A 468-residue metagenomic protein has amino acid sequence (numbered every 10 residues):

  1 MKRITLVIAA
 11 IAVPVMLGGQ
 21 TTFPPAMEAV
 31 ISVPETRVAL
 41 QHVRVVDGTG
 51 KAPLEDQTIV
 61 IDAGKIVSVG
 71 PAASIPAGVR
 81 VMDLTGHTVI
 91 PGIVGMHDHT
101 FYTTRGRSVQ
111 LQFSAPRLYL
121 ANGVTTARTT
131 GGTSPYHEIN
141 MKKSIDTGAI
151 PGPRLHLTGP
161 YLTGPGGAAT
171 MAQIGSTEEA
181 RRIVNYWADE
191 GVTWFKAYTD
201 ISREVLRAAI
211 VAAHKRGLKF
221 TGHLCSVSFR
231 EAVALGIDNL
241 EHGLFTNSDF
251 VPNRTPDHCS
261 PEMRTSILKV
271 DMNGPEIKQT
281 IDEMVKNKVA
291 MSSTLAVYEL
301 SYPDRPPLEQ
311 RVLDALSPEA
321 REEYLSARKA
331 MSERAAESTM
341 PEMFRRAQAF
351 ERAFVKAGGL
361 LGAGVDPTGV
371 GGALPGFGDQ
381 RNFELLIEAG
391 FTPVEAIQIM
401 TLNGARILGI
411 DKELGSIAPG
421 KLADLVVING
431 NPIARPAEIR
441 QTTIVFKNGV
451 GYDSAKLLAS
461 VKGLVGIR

Functional and structural regions predicted by a protein language model:
T5-G18: Bacterial N-terminal signal peptides
T22-A26, V30-T36, V45, K51-I90: Histidine-rich, glycine-flanked metal-binding segment
M27-S32, V45-T58, P71, L374 (+2 more regions): Acidic, glycine-enriched loop/beta-strand segments at the rims of small-molecule binding/catalytic pockets
V43, I59, G64, G86 (+14 more regions): Divalent metal-coordination and catalytic microenvironments
H87-A149, P165-A168, A172-E178, E204 (+3 more regions): Metal-associated gating/positioning segment near the N- to mid-region
A115-Y136, P153-L162, A188-I201, I210 (+4 more regions): Divalent metal-dependent hydrolysis catalytic cores, especially in the metallo-beta-lactamase
K142-D146, L206-G217, V285, R352-V355: Surface-exposed amphipathic alpha-helices with a cationic face
I183-A197, I201, T246-A389, L464-R468: Active-site neighborhoods of metal-dependent hydrolases
